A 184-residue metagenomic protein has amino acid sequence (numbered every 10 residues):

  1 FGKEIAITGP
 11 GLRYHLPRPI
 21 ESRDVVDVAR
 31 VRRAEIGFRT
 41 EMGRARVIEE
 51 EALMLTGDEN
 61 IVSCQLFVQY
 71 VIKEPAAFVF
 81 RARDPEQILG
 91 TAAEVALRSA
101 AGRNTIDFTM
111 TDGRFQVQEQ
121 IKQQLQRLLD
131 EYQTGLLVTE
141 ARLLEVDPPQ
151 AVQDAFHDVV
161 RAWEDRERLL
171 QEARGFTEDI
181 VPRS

Functional and structural regions predicted by a protein language model:
F1-G102: Hydrophobic membrane-anchoring helix/hairpin
F1-G2, V68, A93, I121 (+4 more regions): Buried hydrophobic packing residues in well-ordered domains
E4-A6, E74-V79, R103-D107, R127-Y132 (+2 more regions): Short beta-strands and strand-coil junctions in structured, solvent-facing domains, enriched
V68-E74, L97, L125, L129 (+2 more regions): Beta-strand elements of well-folded, non-transmembrane domains
A82-G90, E94, R114, Q118 (+3 more regions): Short, charged, low-complexity patches
I88, L97-Q120, L129: A short, surface-exposed, charged and often Trp/Pro-enriched helix-loop connector in the C-terminal portion of helical
I106-T111, E131-L143: Short beta-strand elements
A151-S184: Long, charge-rich amphipathic alpha-helical coiled-coil "stalk/tentacle" segments that mediate oligomerization
